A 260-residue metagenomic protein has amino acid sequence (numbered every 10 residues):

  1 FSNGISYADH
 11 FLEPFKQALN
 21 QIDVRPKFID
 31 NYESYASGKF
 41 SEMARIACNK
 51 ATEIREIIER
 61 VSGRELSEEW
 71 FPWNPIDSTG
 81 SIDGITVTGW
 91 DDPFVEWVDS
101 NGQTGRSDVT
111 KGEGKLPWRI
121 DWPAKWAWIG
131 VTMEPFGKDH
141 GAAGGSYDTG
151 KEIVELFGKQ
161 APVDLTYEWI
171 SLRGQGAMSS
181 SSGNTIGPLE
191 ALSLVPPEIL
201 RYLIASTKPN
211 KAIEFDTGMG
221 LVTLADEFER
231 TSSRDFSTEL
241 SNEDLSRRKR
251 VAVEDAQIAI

Functional and structural regions predicted by a protein language model:
F1-D9: Papain-like cysteine protease catalytic cores
S2-N3, P14, N20-L189: Active-site cores that bind ATP or allylic diphosphates and position pyrophosphate for catalysis
A142-Y147, F157, E168-I260: Catalytic adenosine-cofactor/nucleotide-binding cores of aminoacyl-tRNA synthetases and other
